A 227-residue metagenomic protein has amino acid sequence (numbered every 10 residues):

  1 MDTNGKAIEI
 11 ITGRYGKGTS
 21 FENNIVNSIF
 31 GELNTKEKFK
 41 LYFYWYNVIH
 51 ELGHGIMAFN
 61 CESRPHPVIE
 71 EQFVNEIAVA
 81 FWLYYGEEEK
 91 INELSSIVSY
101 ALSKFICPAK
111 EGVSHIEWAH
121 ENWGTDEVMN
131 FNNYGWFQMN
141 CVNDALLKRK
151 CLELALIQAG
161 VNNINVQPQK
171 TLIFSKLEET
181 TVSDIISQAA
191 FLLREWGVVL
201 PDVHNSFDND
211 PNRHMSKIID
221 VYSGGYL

Functional and structural regions predicted by a protein language model:
M1-K40, G55: Active-site scaffold of zinc-dependent metalloenzymes
T35-F43, N47, R64, V68: Soluble non-cytosolic domains of exported or imported proteins
F43, I49-M57, N205, N209-R213: Amphipathic repeat-derived elements
Y46-F59, E71, N75, V79: Active-site recognition of the HExxH zinc-binding catalytic motif
F59-S63, Y84: Hydrophobic alpha-helical membrane-insertion segments
P67-K90: Glycine- and acidic-residue-rich phosphate-binding/metal-coordinating active-site segment common to enzymes that handle
Y85-D210, Y222: Long, well-structured alpha-helical subdomains associated with metal-dependent extracellular/ecto-lumenal hydrolases
N212-L227: Alpha-helical solenoid repeat scaffolds
